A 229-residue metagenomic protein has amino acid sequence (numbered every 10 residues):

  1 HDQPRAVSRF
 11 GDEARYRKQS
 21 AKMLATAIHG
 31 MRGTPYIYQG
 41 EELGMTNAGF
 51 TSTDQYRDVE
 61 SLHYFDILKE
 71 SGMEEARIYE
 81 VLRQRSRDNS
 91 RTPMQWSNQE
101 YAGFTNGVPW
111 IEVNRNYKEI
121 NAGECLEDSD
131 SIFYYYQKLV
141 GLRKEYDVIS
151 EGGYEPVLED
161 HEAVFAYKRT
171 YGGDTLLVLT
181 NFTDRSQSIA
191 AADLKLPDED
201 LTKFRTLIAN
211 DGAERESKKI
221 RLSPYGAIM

Functional and structural regions predicted by a protein language model:
H1-M229: Active-site and adjacent substrate-binding regions of carbohydrate-active enzymes
